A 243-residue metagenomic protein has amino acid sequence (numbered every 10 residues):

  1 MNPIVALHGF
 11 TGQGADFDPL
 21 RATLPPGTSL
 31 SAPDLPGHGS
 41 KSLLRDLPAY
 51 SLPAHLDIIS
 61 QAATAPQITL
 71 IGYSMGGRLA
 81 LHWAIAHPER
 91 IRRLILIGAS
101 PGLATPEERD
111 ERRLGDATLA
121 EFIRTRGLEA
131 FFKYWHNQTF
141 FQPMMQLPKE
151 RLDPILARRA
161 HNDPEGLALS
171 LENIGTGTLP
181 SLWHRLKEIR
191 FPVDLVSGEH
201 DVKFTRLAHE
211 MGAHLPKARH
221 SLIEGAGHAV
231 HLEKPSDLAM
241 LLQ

Functional and structural regions predicted by a protein language model:
V5-G9, S197: The conserved beta1-alpha1 loop
G9-G12, S74: Active-site glycine-rich loops that stabilize anionic/oxyanionic intermediates across multiple enzyme folds
D18-A22, S31-I71, S236, M240: Active-site loop/oxyanion-hole signature of alpha/beta-hydrolase fold enzymes
G72-G76, A80: Gly/Ala-rich beta-loop-alpha elbow adjacent to hydrolase catalytic centers
I85, R92-R124: Flexible "cap/lid" loop of the alpha/beta hydrolase fold
R158-A213: Conserved serine/cysteine hydrolase catalytic core
H209-A229: Catalytic histidine neighborhood in serine/cysteine hydrolases with alpha/beta-hydrolase-type architecture
A226-P235, A239: Catalytic histidine-centered segment of alpha/beta-hydrolase-like enzymes
